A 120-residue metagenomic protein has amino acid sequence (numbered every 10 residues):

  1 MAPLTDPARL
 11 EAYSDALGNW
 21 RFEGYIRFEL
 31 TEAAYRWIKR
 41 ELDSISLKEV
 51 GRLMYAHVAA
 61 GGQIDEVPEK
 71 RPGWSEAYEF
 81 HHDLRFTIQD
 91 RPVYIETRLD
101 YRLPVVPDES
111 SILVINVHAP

Functional and structural regions predicted by a protein language model:
A2-Y78: Compact soluble domain cores
H57-S111: Functional cores of ribonucleases/endoribonucleases
V114-P120: Short, solvent-exposed aromatic-acidic interface loops
